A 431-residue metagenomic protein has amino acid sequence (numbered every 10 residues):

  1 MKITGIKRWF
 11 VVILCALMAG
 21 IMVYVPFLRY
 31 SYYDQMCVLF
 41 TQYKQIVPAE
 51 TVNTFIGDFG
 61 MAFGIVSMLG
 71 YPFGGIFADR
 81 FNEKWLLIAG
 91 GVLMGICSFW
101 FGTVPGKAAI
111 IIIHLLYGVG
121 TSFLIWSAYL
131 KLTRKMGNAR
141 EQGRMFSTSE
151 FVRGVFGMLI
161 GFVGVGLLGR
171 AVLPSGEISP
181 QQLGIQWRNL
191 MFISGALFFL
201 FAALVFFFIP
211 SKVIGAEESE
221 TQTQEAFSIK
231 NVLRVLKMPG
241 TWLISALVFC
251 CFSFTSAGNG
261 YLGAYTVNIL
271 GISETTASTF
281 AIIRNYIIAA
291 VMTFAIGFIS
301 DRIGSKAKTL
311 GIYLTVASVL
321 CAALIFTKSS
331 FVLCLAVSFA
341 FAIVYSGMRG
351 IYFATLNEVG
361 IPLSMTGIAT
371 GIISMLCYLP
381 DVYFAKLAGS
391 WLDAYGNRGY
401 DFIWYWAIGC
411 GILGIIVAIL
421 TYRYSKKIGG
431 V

Functional and structural regions predicted by a protein language model:
R29-D34, R153, G157, G161 (+3 more regions): Extracytoplasmic gate region of multi-pass secondary transporters
G70-N82, V291-S305, L392-D393: Helix-to-loop junctions at the C-terminal end of transmembrane segments in multipass secondary transporters
D79-G91, D301-T315: Cytoplasmic membrane-interface "Motif A"-like loop-to-helix N-cap segments of 12-TM Major Facilitator Superfamily
V92-G106, T315-S329: C-terminal ends and interior cores of transmembrane alpha-helices in multi-pass membrane transporters/permeases
G143-V172, S374-A385: Glycine-rich segments within core transmembrane alpha-helices of 12-TM secondary carriers
G169-L173, G195-E218, V417-Y422: C-terminal membrane-cytosol helix-exit motif in multi-pass small-molecule transporters
F208-K230, V431: Flexible cytoplasmic inter-helical loops of multi-pass small-molecule transporters
G360-G396: A late C-terminal transmembrane helix in Major Facilitator Superfamily
